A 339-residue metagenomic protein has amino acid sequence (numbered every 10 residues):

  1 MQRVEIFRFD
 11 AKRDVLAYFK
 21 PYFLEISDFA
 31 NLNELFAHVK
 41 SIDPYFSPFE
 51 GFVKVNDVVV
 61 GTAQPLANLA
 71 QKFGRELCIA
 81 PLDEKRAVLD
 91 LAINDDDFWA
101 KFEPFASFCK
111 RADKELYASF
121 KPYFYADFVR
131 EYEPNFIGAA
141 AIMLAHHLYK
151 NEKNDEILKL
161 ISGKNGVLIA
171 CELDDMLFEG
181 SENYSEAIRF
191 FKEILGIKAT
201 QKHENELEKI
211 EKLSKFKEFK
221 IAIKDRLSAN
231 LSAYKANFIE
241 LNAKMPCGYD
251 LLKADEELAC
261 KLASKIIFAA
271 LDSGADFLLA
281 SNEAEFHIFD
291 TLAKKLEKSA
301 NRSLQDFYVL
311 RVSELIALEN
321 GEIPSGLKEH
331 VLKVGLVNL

Functional and structural regions predicted by a protein language model:
Q2-I42, E103-L339: Iron-sulfur cluster-binding electron-transfer modules in prokaryotic oxidoreductases
P48-Q64: Short acidic beta-strand-loop surface patches of small beta-rich interaction domains
G51-N56, R75-L77, F219: Generic beta-strand structural signal
V59-R75: Eukaryotic mixed-charge, acidic/polar low-complexity intrinsically disordered regions
F73-L91: Conserved "repeat-terminator" motif of extracellular CCP/Sushi domains
I93-S107: Internal, well-ordered alpha/beta segment that forms a basic, Gly-enriched binding/recognition surface
